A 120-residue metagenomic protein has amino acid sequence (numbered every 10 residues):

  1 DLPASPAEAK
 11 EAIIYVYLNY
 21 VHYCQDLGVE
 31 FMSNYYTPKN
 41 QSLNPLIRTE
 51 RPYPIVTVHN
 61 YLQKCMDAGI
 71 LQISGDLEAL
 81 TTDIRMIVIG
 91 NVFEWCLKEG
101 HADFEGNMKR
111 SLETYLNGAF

Functional and structural regions predicted by a protein language model:
D1-D26, L80-I84: Hydrophobic alpha-helical connector segments
L2, N40-P45, I70-I73, L97: A short, mixed-charge helix-start or loop-turn motif at secondary-structure junctions
L2-P3, F31-P38, N91, W95-E99: Secondary-structure edge/capping motif, primarily at the C-terminal ends of alpha-helices and the immediately following
A4-A7, Q25, V29, I89 (+2 more regions): Generic structural signal for secondary-structure transition and capping sites
E11, L18-H59: Short secondary-structure transition hinges
E11, L46-R51, D67-D83, E105-G106: All-alpha amphipathic helical-bundle segments outside canonical DNA-binding/catalytic cores that form hydrophobic
Y15, N19-H22, V56, N60-A68 (+3 more regions): C-terminal peripheral helix-coil segments that are non-catalytic and often amphipathic
